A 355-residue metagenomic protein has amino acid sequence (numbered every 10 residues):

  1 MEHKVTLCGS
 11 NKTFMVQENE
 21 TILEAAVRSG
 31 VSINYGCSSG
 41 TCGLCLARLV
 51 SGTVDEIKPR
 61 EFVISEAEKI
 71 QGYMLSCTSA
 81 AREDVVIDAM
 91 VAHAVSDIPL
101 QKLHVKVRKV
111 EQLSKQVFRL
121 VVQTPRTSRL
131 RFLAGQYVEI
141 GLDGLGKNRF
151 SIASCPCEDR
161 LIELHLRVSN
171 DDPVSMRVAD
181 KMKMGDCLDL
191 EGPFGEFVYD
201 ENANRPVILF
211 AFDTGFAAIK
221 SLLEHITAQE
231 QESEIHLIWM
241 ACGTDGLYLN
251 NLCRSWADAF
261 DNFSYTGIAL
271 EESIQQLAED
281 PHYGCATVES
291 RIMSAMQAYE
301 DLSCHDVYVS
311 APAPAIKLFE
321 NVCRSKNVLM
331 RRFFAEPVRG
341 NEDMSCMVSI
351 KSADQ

Functional and structural regions predicted by a protein language model:
M1-I33: N-terminal pre-ligand scaffold of iron-sulfur
M15, G36, A80, R131 (+1 more regions): Residue-level "contact hotspot" at macromolecular interaction interfaces
A25-N34, L44-H93: Iron-sulfur (Fe-S) cluster-binding segments and ferredoxin-like electron-carrier domains, especially [2Fe-2S]
H93, G144-G146, G192-F197: Short, charged beta-turn/beta-strand-edge "cap" motif at the junction between a beta-strand and an adjacent loop
P99-D186, A241-G243, L270-E271: Ferredoxin-reductase
R160, V168-Q355: FNR/FR-type flavoprotein reductase catalytic core
